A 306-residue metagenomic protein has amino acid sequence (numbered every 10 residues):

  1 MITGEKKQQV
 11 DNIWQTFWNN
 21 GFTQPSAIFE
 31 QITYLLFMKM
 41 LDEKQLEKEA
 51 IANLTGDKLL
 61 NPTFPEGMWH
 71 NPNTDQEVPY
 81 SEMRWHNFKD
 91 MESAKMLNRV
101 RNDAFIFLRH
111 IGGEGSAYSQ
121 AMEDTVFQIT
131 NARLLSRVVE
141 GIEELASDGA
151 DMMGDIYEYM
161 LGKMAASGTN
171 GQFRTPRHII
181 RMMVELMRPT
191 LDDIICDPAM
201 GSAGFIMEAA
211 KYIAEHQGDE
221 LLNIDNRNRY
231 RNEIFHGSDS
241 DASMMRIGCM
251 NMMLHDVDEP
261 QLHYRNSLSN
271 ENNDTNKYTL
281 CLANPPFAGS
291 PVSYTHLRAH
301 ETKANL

Functional and structural regions predicted by a protein language model:
M1-L191, Q261-N272: Non-catalytic, mostly N-terminal accessory regions of nucleic-acid modification and defense proteins
E47, V292-S293: Short glycine-/acidic-enriched loop or helix-start segments at secondary-structure transitions that form or flank
A50, L54-D57, L254-V257, C281-A283 (+1 more regions): Short, low-complexity, polar/charged sequence segments that are solvent-exposed and flexible
T169-A283, A288-S290: Conserved S-adenosyl-L-methionine
T295-T302: Conserved small/polar residues in nucleotide/adenosyl-binding loops
A304-L306: N-terminal cationic leader/targeting segments used for protein routing and processing
